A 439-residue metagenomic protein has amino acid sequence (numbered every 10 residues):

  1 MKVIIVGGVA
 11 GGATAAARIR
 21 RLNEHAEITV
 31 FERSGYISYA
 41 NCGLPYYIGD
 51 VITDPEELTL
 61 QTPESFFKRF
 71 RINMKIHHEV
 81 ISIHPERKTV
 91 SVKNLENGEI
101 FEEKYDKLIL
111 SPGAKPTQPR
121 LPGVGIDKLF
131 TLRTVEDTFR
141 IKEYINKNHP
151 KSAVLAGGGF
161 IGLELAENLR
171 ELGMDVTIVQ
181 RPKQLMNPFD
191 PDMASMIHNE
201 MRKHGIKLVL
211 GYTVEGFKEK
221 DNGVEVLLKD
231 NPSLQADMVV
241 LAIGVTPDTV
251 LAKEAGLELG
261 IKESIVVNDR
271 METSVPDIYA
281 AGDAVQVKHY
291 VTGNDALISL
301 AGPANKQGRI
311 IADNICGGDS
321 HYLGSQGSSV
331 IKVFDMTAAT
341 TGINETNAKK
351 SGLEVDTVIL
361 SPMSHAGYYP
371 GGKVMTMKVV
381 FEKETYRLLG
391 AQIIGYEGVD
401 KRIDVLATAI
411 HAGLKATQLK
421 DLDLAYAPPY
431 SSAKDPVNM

Functional and structural regions predicted by a protein language model:
M1-H77, A166-F189: Beta1-alpha1 glycine-rich phosphate/pyrophosphate-binding loop at the start of Rossmann-like nucleotide-binding domains
M1-V9, P150-G159: Beta1/beta-strand and adjacent pyrophosphate-binding region of the FAD-binding site in flavoprotein oxidoreductases
K2, V6-A10, T14-H25, R33-S34 (+2 more regions): Flexible, glycine-rich terminal cap/loop adjacent to redox cofactors in electron-transfer oxidoreductases
V6, E103-G113, A156, L234-G244 (+2 more regions): Short hydrophobic core segments
H25-E27, R69-E96, E102-E103, E171-D269: A Rossmann-like FAD-binding core segment of flavoenzymes
T59, S152-A153, F160-K218, L297-A304 (+1 more regions): Rossmann-like dinucleotide-binding cores of NAD(P)H-dependent redox enzymes
G125-H149, E225, S233-D313, V405 (+2 more regions): FAD-site-proximal beta/loop scaffold in flavoenzymes
V267, A281-N344, Y430-M439: A conserved FAD-binding loop/helix module that cradles the flavin
